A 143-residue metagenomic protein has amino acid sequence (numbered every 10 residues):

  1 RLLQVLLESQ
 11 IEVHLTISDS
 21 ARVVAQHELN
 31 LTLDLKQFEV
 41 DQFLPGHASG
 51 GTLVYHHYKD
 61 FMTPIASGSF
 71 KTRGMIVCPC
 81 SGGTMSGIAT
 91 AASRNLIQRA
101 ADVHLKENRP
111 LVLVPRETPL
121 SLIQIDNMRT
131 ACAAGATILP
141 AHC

Functional and structural regions predicted by a protein language model:
L2-L111, P119-C143: A cross-family phosphate/adenosyl-ligand binding-site feature
